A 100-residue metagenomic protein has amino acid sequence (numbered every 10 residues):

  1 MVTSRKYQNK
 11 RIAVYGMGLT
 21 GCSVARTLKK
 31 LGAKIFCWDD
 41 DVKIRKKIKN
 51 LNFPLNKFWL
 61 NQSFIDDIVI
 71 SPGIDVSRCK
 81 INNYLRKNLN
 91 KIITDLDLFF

Functional and structural regions predicted by a protein language model:
M1-T94, L98: N-terminal leader/targeting and accessory segments in enzymes
